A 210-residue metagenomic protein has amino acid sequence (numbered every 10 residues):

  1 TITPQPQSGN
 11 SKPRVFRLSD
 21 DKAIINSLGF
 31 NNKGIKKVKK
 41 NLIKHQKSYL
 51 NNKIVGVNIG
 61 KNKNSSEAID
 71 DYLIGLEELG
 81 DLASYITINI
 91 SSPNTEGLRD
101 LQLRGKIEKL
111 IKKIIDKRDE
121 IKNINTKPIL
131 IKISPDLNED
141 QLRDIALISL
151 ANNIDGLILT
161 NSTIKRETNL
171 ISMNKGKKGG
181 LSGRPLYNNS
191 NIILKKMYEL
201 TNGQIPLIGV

Functional and structural regions predicted by a protein language model:
T1-N10, G80-S91, D155-T163: Non-cysteine beta-strand/loop elements that form the S-adenosyl-L-methionine
I2-T3, G60-N64, S91-P93, K132-D136 (+1 more regions): Active-site beta-loop-alpha junctions enriched in small/polar residues
T3-N51: A gly/proline- and charged-residue-enriched helix-loop-helix capping module
V38, V57, I88-N89, K132 (+2 more regions): Conserved, mostly hydrophobic/aromatic
L50-I59, E120-L137, E199-G209: Short beta-strand/loop segments at the ligand-binding rim of alpha/beta enzyme cores
K61-I74, D100, K106, L130-A151: Active-site glycine- and acidic-residue-rich loops that bind and position anionic ligands or nucleotide-like cofactors
D71-E120, S134: Metal-dependent enolase-superfamily TIM-barrel catalytic cores that perform enediolate-based chemistry
P93-K106, L142, I148-I205: Glycine/Thr-rich beta-alpha phosphate-binding loop at enzyme active sites
